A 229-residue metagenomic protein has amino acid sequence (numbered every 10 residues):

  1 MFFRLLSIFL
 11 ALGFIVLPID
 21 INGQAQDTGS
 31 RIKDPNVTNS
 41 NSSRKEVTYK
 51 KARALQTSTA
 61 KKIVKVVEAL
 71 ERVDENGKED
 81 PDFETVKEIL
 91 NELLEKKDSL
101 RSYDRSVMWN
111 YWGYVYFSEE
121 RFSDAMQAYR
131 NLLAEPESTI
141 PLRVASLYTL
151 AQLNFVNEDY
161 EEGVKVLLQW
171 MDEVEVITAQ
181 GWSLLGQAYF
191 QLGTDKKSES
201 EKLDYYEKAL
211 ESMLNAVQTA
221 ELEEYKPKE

Functional and structural regions predicted by a protein language model:
I21-Y114, S118-Q127, L142-A145: N-terminal leader/linker segments that initiate helical-solenoid repeat arrays
T48-A54, L94-R101, L133-I140, Q169-I177 (+1 more regions): Solenoid-like repeat scaffolds
S58, R105, R143, T178 (+3 more regions): Residues that mark the junctions of alpha-helical repeat units in TPR/alpha-solenoid scaffolds
